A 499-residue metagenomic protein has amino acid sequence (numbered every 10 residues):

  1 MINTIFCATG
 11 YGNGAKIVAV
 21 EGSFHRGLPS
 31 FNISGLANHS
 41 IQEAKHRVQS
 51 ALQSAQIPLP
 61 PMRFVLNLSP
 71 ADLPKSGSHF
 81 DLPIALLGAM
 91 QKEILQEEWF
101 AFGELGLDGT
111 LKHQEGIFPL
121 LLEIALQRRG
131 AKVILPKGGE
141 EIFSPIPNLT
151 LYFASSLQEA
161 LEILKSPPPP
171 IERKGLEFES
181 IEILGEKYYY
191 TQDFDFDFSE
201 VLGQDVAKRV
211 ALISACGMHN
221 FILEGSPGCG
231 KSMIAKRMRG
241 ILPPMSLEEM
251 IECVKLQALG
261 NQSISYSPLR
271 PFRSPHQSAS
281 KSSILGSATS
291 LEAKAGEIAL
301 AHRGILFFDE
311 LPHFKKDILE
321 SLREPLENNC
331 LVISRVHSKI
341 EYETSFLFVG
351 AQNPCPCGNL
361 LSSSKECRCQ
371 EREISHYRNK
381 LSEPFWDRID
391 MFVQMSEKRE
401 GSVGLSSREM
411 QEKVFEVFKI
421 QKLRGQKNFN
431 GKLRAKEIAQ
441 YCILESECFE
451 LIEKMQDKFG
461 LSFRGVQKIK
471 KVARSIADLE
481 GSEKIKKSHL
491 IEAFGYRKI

Functional and structural regions predicted by a protein language model:
M1-I222, C229, E483-K487, I491-A493 (+1 more regions): Peripheral, non-AAA+ core regions of ATP-driven protein-machinery
S34-K45, P60, N67-G77, S290-A293 (+1 more regions): Basic, amphipathic alpha-helical bundle interface domains used for macromolecular binding and assembly
F102, A154, A301, F308-L311: Hydrophobic residues in beta-strands of the RecA-like P-loop NTPase core, especially within AAA+ ATPase
L107, L306, H313-F314: Residues immediately C-terminal
L212-S214, S265, L269-P271, A279-L306: Conserved alpha-helical scaffold flanking the Walker A/P-loop in AAA+ ATPase domains
F221-Q262, N328: Walker A/P-loop
L223, F308, A351: Hydrophobic anchor at the beta1->P-loop junction of P-loop NTPases
G225, R303, D309-L311, S321: Walker B catalytic acidic pair
